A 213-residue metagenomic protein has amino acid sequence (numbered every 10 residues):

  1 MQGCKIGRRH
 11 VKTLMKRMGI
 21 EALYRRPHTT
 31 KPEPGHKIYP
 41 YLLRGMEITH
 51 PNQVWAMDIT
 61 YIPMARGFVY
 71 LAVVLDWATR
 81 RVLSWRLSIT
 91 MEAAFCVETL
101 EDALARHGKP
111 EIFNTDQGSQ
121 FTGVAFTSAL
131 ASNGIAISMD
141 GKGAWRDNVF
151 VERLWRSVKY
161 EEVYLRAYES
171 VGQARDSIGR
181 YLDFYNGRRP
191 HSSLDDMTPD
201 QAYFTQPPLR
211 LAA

Functional and structural regions predicted by a protein language model:
M1-A213: Charged DNA-binding/catalytic regions of mobile-element recombinases
